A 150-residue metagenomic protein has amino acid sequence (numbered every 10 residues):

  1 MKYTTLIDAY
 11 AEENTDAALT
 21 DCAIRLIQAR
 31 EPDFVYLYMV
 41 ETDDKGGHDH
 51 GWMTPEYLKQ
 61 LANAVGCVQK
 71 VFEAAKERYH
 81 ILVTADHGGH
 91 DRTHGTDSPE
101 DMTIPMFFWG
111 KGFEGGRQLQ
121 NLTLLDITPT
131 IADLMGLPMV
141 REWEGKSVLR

Functional and structural regions predicted by a protein language model:
M1-R150: Feature captures the catalytic ectodomains and active-site-proximal regions of enzymes that hydrolyze or transfer
